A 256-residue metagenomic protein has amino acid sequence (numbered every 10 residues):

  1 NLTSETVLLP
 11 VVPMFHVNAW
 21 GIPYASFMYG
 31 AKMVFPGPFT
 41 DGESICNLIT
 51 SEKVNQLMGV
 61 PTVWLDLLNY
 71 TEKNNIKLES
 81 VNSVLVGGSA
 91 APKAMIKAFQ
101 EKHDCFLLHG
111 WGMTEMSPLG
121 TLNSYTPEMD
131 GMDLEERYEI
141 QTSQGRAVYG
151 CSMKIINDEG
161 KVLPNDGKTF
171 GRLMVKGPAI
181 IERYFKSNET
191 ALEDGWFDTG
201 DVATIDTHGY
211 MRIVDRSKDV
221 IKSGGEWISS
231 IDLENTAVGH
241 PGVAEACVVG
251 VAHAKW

Functional and structural regions predicted by a protein language model:
N1-V7, F15-Q56, Y70: Conserved AMP-binding/adenylation subdomain of ANL enzymes
M28-A31, V54-G59, L68-E139, S152 (+1 more regions): Gly/Ser/Thr-rich phosphate-binding loop
L57, G177, E182-R183, V202-W256: AMP-binding/adenylate-forming catalytic core of the ANL superfamily
T62-W64, A91, I180: Alpha-helix capping/helix-boundary segments
G88, G112, G145, G177 (+2 more regions): Active-site glycine-centered loops adjacent to acidic/histidine catalytic or metal-binding residues that shape
L108-E115, G145-A147, V249-V251: Beta-strand->loop->alpha-helix junctions that form or flank phosphate-binding loops in nucleotide-handling enzymes
Y138-A147, P164, E193-G195: Short Gly/Pro-enriched turn/cap motifs at secondary-structure boundaries
A147-M174, T207-H208: Conserved beta-loop-beta connector loops within the AMP-binding
